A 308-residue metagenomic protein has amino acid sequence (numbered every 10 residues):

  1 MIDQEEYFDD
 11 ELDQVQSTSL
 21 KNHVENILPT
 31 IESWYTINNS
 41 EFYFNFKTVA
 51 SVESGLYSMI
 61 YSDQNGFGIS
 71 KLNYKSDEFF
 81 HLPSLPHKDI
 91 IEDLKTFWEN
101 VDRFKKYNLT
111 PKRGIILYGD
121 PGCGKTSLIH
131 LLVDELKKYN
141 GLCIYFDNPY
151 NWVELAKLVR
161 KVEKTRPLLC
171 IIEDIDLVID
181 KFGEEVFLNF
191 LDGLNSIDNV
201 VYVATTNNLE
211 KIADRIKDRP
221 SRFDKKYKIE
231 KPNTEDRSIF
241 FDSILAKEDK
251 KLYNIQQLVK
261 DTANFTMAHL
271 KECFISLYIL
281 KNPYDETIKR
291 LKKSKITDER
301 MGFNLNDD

Functional and structural regions predicted by a protein language model:
M1-V101, P111-K112, L117-G122, L128 (+2 more regions): AAA+ P-loop ATPase mechanoenzymes
M1-Y57, L72, S76, R160 (+2 more regions): C-terminal alpha-helical "lid" subdomain
H81-Q256: Walker A/P-loop NTP-binding motif of AAA+ ATPase domains
